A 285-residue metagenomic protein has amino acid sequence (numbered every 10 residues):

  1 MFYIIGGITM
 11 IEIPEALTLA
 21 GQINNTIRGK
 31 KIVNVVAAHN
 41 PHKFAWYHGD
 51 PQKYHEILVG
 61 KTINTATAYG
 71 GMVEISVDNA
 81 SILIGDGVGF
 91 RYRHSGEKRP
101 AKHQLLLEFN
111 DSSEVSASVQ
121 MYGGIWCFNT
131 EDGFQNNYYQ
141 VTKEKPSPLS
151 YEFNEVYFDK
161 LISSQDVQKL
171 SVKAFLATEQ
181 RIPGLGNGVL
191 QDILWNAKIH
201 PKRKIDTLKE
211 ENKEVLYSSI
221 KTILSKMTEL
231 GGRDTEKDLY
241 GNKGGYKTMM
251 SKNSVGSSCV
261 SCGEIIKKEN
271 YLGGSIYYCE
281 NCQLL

Functional and structural regions predicted by a protein language model:
F2-A117, G123-W126, S258-S261, G274-L285: A cross-family signal for N-terminal binding/gating loops and helix N-caps that shape access to the active site
Y3, G7-T9, D78-G184, V189-N196: Phosphate/anion-contacting hairpin/loop surfaces
I11, E15, S150, N212: Catalytic cores of large soluble enzymes that bind and process phosphate-bearing ligands
G29, G60, G70, F90 (+5 more regions): Glycine-centered flexibility motif
K31-K53, T62-T67, L83, L161-L285: Basic, nucleic-acid-binding surfaces and adjacent catalytic neighborhoods in DNA/RNA-processing proteins
